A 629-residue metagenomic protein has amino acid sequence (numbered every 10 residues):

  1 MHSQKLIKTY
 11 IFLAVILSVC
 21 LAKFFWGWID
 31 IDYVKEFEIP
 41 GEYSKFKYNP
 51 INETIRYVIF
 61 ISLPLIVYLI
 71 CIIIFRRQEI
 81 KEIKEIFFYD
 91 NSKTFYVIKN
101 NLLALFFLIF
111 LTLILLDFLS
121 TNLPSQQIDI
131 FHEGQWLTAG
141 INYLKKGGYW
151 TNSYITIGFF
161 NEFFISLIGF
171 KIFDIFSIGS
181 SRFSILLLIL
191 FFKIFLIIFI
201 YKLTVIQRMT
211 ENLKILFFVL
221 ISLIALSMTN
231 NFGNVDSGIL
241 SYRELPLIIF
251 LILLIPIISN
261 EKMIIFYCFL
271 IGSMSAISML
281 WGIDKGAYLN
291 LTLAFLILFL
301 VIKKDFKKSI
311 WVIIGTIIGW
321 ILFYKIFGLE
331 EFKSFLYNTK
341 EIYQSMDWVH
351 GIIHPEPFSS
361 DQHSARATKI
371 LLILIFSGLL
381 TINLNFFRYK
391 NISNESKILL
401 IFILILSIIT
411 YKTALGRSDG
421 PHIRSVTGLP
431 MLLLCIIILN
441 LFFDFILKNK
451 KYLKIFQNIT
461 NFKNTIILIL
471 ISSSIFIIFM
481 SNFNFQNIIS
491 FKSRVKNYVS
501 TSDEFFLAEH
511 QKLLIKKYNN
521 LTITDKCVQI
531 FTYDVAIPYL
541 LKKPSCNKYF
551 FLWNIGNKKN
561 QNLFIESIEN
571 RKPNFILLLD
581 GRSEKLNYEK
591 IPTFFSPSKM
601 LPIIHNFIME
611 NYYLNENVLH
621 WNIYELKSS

Functional and structural regions predicted by a protein language model:
M1-I7, G41-E42, F75-L102, Y389-E395 (+1 more regions): Membrane-interfacial, low-structure loops and terminal tails that flank and connect transmembrane helices in multi-pass
S18-E38, I114-K145, Y149-E162, K171-I189 (+5 more regions): Transmembrane catalytic cores of multi-pass membrane glycosyltransferases and polysaccharide-assembly enzymes
K45-P64, E211-P256, W281, R366: Membrane-interface micro-motifs in multi-pass membrane enzymes
Y57-I59, P246-I249, A287-Y288, G416-K450 (+1 more regions): Hydrophobic/aromatic-rich transmembrane helices and adjacent perimembrane loops
S153-I157, S502-I555, F564-N587, V618-Y624: Short periplasmic/luminal acceptor-recognition loop of GT-C membrane glycosyltransferases, typified by
L186-I215, A225-M228: Transmembrane-helix motifs of polytopic, lipid-linked glycan transferases
L468, S472-N519, L578-F595: Membrane-proximal, lumen/periplasm-facing interface regions of secretory-pathway glyco- and lipid-modifying enzymes
L578-S629: Aromatic/acidic, Gly/Pro-rich catalytic loop(s) in extracytoplasmic/lumenal soluble domains of multi-pass membrane
